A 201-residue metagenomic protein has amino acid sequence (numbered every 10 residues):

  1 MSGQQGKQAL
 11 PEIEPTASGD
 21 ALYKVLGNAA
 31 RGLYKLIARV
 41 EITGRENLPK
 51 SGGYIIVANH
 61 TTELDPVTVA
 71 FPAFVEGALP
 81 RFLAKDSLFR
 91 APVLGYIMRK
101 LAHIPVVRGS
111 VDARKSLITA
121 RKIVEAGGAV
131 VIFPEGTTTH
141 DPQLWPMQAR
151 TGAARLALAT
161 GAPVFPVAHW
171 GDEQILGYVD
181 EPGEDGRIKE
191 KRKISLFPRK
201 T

Functional and structural regions predicted by a protein language model:
S2-G44, P92-L101: A transmembrane-helix-recognition feature enriched in membrane-embedded lipid enzymes and envelope glyco-/phospholipid
A38, S87, S110-R114, P146-M147: A conditional alpha-helix N-cap/helix-loop micro-motif detector
K50-S110: Catalytic core of membrane glycerolipid acyltransferases/transacylases, capturing the structured, soluble-facing
P72, I97, K122, R155-A159: Hydrophobic/aromatic ligand-binding patch that stacks against planar heteroaromatic rings of cofactors or nucleotides
R121-A153: Catalytic-site beta-strand/loop segments enriched in glycine and acidic/polar residues
Q143-T201: A cross-family acyltransferase "interaction/gating" segment
